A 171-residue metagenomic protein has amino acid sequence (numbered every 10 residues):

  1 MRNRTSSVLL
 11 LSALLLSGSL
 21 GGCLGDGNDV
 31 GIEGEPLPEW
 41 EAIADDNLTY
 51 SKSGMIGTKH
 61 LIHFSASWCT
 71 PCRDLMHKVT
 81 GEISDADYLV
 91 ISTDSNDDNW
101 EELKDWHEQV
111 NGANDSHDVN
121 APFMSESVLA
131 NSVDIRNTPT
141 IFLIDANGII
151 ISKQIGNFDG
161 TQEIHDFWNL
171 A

Functional and structural regions predicted by a protein language model:
M1-I32: Secretory targeting signatures
L20-E39, I56, D105-E108: N-proximal helix/coil linker or "cap" segments that precede and/or mark the start of modular domains
E39-H60: A short beta-strand-turn-helix
T58-H60, S65-W68, N137: Short pre-active-site segment immediately N-terminal to redox-active cysteine/selenocysteine motifs in thiol-based
H60-H63, D87-S92, A121-F123, F142-L143: Structural recognition of the beta-strand scaffold that forms the well-ordered cores of secreted hydrolase catalytic
R73-G112, S125-N131: Structural microenvironment flanking redox-active thiols in thiol-disulfide oxidoreductases
H107-A146: Short, internal strand/loop/helix patches that form the active-site neighborhood or redox-interaction surface
N137, F142-A171: Thiol-/selenol-based redox modules, centered on thioredoxin-like and closely related oxidoreductase domains
